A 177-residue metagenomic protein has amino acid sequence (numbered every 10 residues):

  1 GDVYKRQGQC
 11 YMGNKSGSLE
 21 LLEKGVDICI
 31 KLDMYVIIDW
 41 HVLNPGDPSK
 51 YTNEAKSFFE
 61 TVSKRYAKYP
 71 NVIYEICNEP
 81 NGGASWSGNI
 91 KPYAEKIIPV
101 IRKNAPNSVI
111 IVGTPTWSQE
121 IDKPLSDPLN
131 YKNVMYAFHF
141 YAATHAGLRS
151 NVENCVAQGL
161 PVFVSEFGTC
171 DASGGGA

Functional and structural regions predicted by a protein language model:
V3-Y4: Short, small-residue-biased leader/transition segments that mark boundaries at the very start of proteins
Q7-E20, V42-E54: Surface-exposed, active-site-proximal loop segments in enzymatic domains
N14, L32, N89: Conserved acidic
K15-S18, W40, P124-L125, L148: Generic hydrophobic, helix-prone segments enriched in Leu/Val/Ile
L21, G25, P161-F163: Structured catalytic cores of enzymes that bind and process phosphorylated ligands/cofactors
E23-V42: Substrate-binding cleft of carbohydrate-active enzyme catalytic domains
Y35, T52, K56-I73, C77-A177: Extracellular glycoside hydrolase catalytic/binding regions
